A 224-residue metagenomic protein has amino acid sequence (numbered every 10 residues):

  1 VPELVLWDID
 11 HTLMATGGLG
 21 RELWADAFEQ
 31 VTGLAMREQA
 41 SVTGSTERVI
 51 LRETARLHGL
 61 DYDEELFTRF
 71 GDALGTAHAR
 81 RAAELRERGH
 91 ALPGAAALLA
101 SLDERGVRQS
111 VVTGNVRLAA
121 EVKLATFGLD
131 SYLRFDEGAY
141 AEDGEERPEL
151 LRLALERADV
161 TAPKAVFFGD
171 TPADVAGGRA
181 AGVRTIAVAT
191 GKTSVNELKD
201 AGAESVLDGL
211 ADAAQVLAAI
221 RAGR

Functional and structural regions predicted by a protein language model:
V1-T43, R52-A55: Active-site neighborhood of HAD-like aspartate-dependent phosphohydrolases
V1-W7, H58, Y62, K164 (+1 more regions): Non-catalytic pre-domain segments flanking phosphatase-related domains
R48-Y62, A154-R157: Helix-loop "lid/cap" segments that line or gate small-molecule binding pockets
R56-A100: Metal-dependent phosphoesterase signature
D61, S101, D130-R134, T161 (+1 more regions): Conserved H-loop
E87-R88, V112, V116-V166, P172-A181: Substrate-recognition "cap/lid" segment bordering the active-site pocket of phosphatases
A139, S205-L210: Short acidic-hydrophobic, aromatic-tinged amphipathic segments that line or gate anion-handling sites
F167-L207: Acidic, Mg2+-coordinating phosphoryl-transfer loop and its flanking beta/alpha structural elements, shared across
